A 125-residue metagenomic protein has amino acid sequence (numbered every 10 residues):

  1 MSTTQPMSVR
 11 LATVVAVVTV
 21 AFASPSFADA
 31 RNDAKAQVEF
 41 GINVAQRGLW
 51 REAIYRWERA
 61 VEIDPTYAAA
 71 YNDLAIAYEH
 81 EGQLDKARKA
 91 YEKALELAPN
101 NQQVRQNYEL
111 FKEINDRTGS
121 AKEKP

Functional and structural regions predicted by a protein language model:
A34-K35, A68-A69, Q102-Q103: Helix-start (N-cap) detector for alpha-helical repeat units in TPR-like alpha-solenoids, especially tetratricopeptide
Q46-R47, H80, L110-R117: Register position in tetratricopeptide repeats
R59-E62, L95-E96: Conserved structural position within tetratricopeptide repeats
